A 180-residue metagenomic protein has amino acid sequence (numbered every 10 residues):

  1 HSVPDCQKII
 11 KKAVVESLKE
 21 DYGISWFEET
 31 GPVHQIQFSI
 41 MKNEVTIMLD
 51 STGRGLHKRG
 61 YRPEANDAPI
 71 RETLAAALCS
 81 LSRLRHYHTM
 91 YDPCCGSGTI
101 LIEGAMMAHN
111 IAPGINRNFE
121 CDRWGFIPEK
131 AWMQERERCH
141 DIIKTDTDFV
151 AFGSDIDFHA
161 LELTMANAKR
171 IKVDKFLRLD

Functional and structural regions predicted by a protein language model:
H1-E72, C79: Non-catalytic, mostly N-terminal accessory regions of nucleic-acid modification and defense proteins
I70-D180: Conserved S-adenosyl-L-methionine
